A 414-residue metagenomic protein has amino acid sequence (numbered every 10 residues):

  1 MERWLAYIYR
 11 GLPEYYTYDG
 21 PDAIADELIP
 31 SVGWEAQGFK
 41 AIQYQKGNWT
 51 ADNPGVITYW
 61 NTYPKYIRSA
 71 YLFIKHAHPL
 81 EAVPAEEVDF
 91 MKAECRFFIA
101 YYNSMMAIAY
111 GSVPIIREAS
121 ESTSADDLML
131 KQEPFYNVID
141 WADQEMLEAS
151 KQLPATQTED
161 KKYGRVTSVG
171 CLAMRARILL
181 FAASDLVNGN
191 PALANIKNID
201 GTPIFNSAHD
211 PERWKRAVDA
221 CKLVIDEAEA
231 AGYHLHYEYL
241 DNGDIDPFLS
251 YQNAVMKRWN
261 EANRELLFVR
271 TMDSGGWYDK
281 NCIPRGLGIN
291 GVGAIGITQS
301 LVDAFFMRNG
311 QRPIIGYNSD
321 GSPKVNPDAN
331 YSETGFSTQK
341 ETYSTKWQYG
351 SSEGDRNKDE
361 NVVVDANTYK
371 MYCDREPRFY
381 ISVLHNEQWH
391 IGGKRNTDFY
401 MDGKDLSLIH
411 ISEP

Functional and structural regions predicted by a protein language model:
M1-K40, V113, V169, L180-S407: An aromatic- and glycine-enriched ligand-binding surface/loop that stacks and positions planar moieties
E2-Y16, E35-Y110, A125-S168, S344-W347 (+5 more regions): Conserved, well-structured interaction surfaces
R96, L172-I178: TPR/Sel1-like alpha-solenoid repeat signature
S112-A119, S150-K161, G232-Y239: Glycine- and aromatic-rich loop/turn segments at beta-sheet edges
I116-S124, A194-K197: Short, conserved phosphate-binding/catalytic loop or strand-edge motifs used in phosphoryl-/nucleotidyl-transfer
R117-E121, M146, A182-S184: Short, small-residue-rich loop/turn micro-motifs
I409-P414: Conserved small/polar residues in nucleotide/adenosyl-binding loops
